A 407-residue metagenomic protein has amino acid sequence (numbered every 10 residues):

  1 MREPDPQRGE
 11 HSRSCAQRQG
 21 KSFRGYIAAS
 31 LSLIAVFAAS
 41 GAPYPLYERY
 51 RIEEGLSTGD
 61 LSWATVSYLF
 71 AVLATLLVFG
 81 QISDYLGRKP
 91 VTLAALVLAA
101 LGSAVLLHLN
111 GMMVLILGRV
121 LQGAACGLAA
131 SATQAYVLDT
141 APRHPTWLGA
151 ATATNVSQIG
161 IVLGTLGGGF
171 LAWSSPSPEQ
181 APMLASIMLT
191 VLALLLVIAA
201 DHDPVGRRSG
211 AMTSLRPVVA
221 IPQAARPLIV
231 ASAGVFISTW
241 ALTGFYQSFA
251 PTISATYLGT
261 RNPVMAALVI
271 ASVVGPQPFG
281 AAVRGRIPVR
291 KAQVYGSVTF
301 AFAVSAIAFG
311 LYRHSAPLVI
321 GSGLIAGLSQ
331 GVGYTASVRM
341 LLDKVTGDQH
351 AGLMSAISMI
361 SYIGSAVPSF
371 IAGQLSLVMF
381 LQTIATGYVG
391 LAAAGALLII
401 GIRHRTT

Functional and structural regions predicted by a protein language model:
G55, G87, H108-M113, G310-H314: Helix-breaking motifs and short loop linkers at transmembrane-helix boundaries and internal kinks in secondary membrane
L73-M112: Conserved MFS/SLC helix-loop-helix module at the cytosolic interface between two early adjacent transmembrane helices
G102, M113-Q122, P317-I325: Paired small-residue
G118-S157: Cytoplasmic helix-loop-helix junction between adjacent transmembrane helices in 12-TM secondary transporters
H144, L148-I198: Helix-loop-helix hairpin linking two adjacent transmembrane segments in secondary transporters
M265-V289, A303: Transmembrane alpha-helices of Major Facilitator/SLC transporters
K291-T335: C-terminal transmembrane helical hairpin of 12-TM major facilitator-type secondary transporters
Q330, S337-I384, Y388-V389: A late C-terminal transmembrane helix in Major Facilitator Superfamily
